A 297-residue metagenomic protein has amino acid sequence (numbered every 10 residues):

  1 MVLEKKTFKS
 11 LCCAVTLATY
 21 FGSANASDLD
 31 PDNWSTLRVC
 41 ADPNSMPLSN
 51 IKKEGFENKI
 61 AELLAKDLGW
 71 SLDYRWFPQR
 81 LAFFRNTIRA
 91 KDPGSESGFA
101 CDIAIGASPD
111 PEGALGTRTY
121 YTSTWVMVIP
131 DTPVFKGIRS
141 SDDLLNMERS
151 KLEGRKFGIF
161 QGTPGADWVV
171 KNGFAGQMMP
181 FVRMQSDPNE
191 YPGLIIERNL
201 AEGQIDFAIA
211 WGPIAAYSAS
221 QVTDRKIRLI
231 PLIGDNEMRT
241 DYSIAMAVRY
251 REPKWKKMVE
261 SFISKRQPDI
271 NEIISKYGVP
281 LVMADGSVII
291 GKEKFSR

Functional and structural regions predicted by a protein language model:
V2-C12: Bacterial N-terminal signal peptides that target proteins for export
S27-A107, P111, S186-E190, K276-Y277: Extracytoplasmic small-molecule ligand-binding "clamshell" domains of the periplasmic binding protein/Venus flytrap
D42-N44, T122-V126, V134-F135, S220-I263 (+1 more regions): Periplasmic-binding protein-like
N44-M46, I51-D67, V126-P192, P213 (+1 more regions): Bilobed "Venus flytrap"/periplasmic-binding protein-like clamshell domains and structurally analogous long
F56, I60, Y250-D269, I273: Short amphipathic alpha-helical coupling segments at ligand-binding clamshell hinges and other catalytic/signaling
W70-S71, R89-G106, R155, I195-I196 (+3 more regions): Alpha-to-beta junction loops
D73-K151, R228-R239: Acidic, polar ligand-binding/catalytic clefts
I159-F174, E260-R297: Ligand-binding clefts/hinges and TM-proximal coupling segments of bilobed small-molecule sensing domains
